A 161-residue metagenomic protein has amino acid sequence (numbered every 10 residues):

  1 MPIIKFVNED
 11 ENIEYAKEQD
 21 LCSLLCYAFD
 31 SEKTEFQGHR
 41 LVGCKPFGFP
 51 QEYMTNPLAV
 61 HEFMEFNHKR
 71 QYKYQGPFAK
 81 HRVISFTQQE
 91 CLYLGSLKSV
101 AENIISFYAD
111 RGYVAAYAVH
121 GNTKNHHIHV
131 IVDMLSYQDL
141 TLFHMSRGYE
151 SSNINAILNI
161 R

Functional and structural regions predicted by a protein language model:
M1-R161: N-terminal nicking endonuclease/strand-transfer module with a His-rich metal-binding environment and a catalytic Tyr
